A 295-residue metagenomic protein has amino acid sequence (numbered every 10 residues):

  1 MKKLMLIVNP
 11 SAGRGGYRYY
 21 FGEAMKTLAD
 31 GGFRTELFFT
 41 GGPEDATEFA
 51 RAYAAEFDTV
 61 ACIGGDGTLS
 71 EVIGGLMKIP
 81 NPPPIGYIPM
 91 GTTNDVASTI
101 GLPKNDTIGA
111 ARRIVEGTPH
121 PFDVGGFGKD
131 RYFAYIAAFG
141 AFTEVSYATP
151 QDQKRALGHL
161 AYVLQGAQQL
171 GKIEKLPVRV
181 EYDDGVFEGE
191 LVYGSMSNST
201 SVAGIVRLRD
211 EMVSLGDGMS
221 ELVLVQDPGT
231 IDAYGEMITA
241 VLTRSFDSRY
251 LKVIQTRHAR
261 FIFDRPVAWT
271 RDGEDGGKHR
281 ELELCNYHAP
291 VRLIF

Functional and structural regions predicted by a protein language model:
M1-I63: ATP/NTP phosphate-donor binding region
G31, T40, K78-M196: Catalytic core of DAGKc-family lipid kinases
T68-P80: Short Gly/Thr/Asp-enriched flexible loops that form oxyanion-binding sites at enzyme active sites
A138, F142, S195-E211, D275: Glycine-rich phosphate/pyrophosphate-binding beta-alpha loops
Q153-L160, S201, I205-D232: Gly/Ser/Thr-rich active-site loops/lids in small-molecule metabolic enzymes that frequently grip phosphoryl groups
E174-L176, E190-V192, G216-E221, Q255-A259: A generic structural signal for short beta-strands and their flanking turns/coil linkers
Y182, S214, L224-F295: ATP/nucleoside-binding phosphotransfer catalytic cores, i.e., glycine-rich phosphate-binding loops
